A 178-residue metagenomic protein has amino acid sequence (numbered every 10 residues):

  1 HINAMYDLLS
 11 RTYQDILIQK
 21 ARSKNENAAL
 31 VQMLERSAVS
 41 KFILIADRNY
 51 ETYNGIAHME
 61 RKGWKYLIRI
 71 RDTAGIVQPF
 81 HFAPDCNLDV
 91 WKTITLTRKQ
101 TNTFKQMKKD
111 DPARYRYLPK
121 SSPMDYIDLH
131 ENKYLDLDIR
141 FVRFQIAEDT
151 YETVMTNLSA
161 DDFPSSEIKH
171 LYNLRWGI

Functional and structural regions predicted by a protein language model:
H1-I178: Single, function-defining residue in the core of a domain
